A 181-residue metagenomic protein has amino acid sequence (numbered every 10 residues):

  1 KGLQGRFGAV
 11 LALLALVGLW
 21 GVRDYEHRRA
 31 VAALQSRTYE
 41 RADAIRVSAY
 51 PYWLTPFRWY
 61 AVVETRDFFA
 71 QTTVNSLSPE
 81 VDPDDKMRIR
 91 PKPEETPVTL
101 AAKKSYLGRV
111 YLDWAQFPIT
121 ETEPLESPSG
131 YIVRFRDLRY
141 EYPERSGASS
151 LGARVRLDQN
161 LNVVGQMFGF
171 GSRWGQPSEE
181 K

Functional and structural regions predicted by a protein language model:
G2-H27: Internal/C-terminal transmembrane anchor helices
G8, A12, Y39-E40, V98: A generic structural signal for ordered alpha-helices
Y25-A44: Alpha-helical transmembrane signal-anchor/signal-peptide segments
A33, A49-P51: Amphipathic repeat-derived elements
D43-R46, W53-K181: Extracytosolic and intramembrane catalytic regions of membrane-associated proteins in envelope/secretory systems
